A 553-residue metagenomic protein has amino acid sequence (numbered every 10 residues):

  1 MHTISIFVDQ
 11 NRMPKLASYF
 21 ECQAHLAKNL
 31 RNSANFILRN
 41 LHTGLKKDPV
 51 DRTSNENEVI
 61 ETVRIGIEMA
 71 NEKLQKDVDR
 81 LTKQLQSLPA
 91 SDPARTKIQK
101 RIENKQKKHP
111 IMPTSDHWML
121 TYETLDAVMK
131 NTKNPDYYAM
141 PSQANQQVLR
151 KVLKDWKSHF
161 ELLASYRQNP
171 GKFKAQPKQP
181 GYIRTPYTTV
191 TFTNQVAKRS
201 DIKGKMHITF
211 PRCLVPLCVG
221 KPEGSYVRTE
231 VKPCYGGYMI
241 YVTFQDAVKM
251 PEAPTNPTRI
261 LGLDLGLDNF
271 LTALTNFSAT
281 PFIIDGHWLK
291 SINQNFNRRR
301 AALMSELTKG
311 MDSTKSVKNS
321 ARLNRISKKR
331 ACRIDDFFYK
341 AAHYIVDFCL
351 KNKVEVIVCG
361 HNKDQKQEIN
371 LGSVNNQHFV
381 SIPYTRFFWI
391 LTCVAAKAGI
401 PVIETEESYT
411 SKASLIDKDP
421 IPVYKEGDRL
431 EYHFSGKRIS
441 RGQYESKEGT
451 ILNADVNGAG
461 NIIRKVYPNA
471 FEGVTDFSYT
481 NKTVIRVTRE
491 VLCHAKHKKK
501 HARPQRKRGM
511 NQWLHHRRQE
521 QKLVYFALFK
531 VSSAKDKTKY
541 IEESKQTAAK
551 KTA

Functional and structural regions predicted by a protein language model:
M1-A553: Nucleic-acid substrate recognition interfaces
